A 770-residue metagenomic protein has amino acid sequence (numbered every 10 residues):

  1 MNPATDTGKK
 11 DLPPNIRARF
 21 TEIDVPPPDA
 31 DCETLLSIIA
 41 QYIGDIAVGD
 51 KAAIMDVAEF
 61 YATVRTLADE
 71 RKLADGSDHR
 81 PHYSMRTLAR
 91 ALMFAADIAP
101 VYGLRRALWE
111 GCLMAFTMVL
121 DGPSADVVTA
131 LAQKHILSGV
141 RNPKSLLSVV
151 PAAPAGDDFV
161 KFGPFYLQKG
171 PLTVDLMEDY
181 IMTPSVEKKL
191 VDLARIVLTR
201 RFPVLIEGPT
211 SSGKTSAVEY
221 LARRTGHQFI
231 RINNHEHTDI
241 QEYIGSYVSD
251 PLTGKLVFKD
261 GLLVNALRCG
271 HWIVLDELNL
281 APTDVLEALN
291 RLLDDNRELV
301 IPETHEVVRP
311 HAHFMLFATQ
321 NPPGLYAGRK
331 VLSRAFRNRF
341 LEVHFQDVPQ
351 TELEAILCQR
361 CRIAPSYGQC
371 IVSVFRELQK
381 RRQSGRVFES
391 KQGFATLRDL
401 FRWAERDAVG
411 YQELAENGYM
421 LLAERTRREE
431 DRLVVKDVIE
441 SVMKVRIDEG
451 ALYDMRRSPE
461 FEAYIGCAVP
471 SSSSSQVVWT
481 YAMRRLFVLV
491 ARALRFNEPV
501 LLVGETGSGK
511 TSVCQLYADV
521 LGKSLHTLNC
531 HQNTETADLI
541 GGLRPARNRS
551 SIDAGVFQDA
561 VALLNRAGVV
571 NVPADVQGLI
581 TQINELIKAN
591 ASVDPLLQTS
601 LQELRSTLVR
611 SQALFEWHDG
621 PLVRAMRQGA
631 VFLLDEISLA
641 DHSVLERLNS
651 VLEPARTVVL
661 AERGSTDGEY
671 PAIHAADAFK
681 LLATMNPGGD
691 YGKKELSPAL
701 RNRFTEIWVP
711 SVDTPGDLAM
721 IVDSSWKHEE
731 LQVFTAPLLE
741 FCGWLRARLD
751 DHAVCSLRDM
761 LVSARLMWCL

Functional and structural regions predicted by a protein language model:
M1, A18-T21, P26-V191, A312-M315 (+6 more regions): Alpha-helical lid/collar subdomain of P-loop NTPases
M1-T7, P14-A18, A40, A194 (+12 more regions): Conserved catalytic/switch belt of AAA+ P-loop NTPases
N2-T7, P27-L35, T87, S212 (+15 more regions): Conserved nucleotide-binding/hydrolysis micro-motifs of P-loop NTPases
T7-P28, H227-R231, Y326-T351, K523-T527 (+4 more regions): A short helix-turn-beta junction within AAA+ P-loop NTPase domains corresponding to the substrate/partner-engaging
S185-E187, L193-R201, P209-T210, A266-R268 (+4 more regions): Phosphate-binding P-loop
L193, I206, L275, V490 (+2 more regions): Hydrophobic anchor at the beta1->P-loop junction of P-loop NTPases
R201-H237, R495, P499-N533, Q577-P595 (+1 more regions): Walker A/P-loop
H237-R268, N533-I552, L601-M626: Short glycine-rich substrate-engagement loop in P-loop NTPases that contacts/grips substrate
